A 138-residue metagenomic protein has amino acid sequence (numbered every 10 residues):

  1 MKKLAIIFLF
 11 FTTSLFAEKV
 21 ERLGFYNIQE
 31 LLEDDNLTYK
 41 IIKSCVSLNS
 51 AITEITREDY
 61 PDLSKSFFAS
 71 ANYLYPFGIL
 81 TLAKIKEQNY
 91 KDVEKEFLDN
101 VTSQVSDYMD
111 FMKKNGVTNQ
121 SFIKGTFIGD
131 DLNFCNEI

Functional and structural regions predicted by a protein language model:
M1-K2, E18: Generic cytosolic/nucleocytoplasmic N-terminal low-complexity/intrinsically disordered segments
K3-S14: Sec-dependent N-terminal signal peptides
I6, D34-D35, K124: Residues embedded in well-ordered secondary-structure elements
T13, I41-I42, D131: Generic detector of short, well-ordered, non-transmembrane alpha-helical segments enriched in hydrophobic residues
E18-Y26: Cleaved targeting-peptide boundary
L31-E87: Short N-proximal segments of mature Sec-exported proteins
F67, A71-I138: Compact alpha-helical subdomains of small soluble proteins
